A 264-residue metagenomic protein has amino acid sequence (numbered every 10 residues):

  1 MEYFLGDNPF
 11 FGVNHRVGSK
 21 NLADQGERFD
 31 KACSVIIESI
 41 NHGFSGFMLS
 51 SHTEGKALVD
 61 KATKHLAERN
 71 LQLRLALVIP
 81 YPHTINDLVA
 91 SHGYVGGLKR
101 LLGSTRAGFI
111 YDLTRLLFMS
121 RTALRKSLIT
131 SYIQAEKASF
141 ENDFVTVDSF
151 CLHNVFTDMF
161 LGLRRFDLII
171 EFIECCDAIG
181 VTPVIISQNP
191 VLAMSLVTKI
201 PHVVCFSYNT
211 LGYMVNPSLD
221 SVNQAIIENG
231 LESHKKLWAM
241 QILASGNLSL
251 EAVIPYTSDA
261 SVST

Functional and structural regions predicted by a protein language model:
M1-E68, V253-Y256: N-terminal binding-site loop/beta-alpha segment at the start of enzyme catalytic domains that lines or forms
F4, G46-M48, C151, C205 (+1 more regions): Conserved beta-strand positions in the central sheet of alpha/beta enzyme cores
L5, L75-L77, I185, A239: Structural beta-sheet core signal
G12-D24, F47, S120-S127, C205-V215 (+1 more regions): Acidic/glycine-enriched edge-of-secondary-structure segments
S19, E141-F144, D148, V155-T264: Beta/alpha (TIM)-barrel catalytic core signal, keyed to glycine-rich beta->alpha loops juxtaposed to Asp/Glu that bind
L22-I36, H52-A62, R125-S139, R164-F172 (+2 more regions): Well-ordered, non-membrane alpha-helical segments in soluble/globular domains
F29-I36, N41-G46, S50-E54, A67-L163: Active-site beta->alpha loop and helix N-cap motifs at the rims of alpha/beta catalytic domains
L58-V78, V181, K235: Short acidic, glycine/proline-enriched helix-loop-strand junctions
